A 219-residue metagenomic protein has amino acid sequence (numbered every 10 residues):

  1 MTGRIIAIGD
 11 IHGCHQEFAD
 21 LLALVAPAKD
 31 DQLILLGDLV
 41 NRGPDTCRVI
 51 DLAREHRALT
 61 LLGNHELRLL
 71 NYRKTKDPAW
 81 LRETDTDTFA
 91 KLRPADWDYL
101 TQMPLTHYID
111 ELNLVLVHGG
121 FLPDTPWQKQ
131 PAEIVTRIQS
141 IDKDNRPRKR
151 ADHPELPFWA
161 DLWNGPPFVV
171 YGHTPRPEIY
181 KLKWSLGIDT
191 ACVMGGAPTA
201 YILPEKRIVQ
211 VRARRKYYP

Functional and structural regions predicted by a protein language model:
M1-I6, Y108-V115, L182: Beta-strand-turn-beta hairpins that frame and shape the catalytic cleft of phosphate-ester-processing enzymes
M1-L52, H56: N-terminal active-site segment of His-dependent metallophosphoesterases
A7, L35, T60-L61, V115 (+2 more regions): Residue-level marker for buried hydrophobic side chains located in beta-strands that build the well-ordered beta-sheet
D10, D38, A53, G63-N64 (+5 more regions): Divalent metal-coordination and catalytic microenvironments
H12-E17, N41-G43, L67-L70, P123-D124 (+2 more regions): Active-site environment of divalent metal-dependent phosphoester hydrolases
V25-D30, I109-E111, W163-G165: Glycine-rich phosphate-binding loop signature in dinucleotide/nucleotide-binding domains
T46-L116, L122-R150, P157: Active-site neighborhood of divalent metal-dependent phosphoester bond hydrolases
A132-P219: Acidic, His/Gly-rich catalytic cores of divalent-metal-dependent hydrolytic chemistry
